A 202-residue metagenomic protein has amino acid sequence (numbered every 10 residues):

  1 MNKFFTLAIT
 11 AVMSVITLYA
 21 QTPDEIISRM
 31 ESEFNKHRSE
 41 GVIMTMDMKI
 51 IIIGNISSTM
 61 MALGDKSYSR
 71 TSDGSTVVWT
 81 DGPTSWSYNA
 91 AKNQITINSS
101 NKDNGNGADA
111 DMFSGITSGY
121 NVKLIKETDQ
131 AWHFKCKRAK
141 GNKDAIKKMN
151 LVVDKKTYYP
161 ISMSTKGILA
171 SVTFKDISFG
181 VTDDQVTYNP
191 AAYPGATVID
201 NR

Functional and structural regions predicted by a protein language model:
F4-V15: Sec-dependent N-terminal signal peptides
I16-N55, L63-D65, A192-R202: N-terminal leader/targeting segments and the immediate start of mature chains
E25-R29, V42, F113-I125, V172: A short, amphipathic edge element
S39-T45, L63-T71, D129-K135, K156-S162: Short, hydrophobic/aromatic-rich segments at coil-to-beta transitions
T59, S75-V77, N121-K123, K148-V152 (+1 more regions): Short, surface-exposed charged micro-motifs
T59-G107, I168-S171: An acidic-aromatic
W86-A145: Surface-exposed, polar helix/loop patches in the mature regions of secreted/periplasmic/lumenal proteins that form
G115, E127-G195, I199-N201: Gly/Pro-enriched, hydrophobic low-complexity segments that function as extracytoplasmic propeptides/linkers
